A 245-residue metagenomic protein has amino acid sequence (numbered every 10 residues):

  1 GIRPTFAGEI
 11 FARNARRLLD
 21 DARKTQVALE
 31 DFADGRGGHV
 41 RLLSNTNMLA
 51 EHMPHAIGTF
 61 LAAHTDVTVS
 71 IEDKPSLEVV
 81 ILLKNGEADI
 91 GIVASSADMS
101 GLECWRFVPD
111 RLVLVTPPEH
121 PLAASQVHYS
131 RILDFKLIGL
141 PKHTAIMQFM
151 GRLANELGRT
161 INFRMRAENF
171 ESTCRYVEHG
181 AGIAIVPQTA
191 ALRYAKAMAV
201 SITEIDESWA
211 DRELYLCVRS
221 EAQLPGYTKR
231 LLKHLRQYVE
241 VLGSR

Functional and structural regions predicted by a protein language model:
R3-D31, Q237: Alpha-helical "hinge/linker" immediately C-terminal to small N-terminal DNA-binding modules
G37-S100, A167: Central regulatory/effector-binding core of bacterial HTH transcription factors
H52, S201-S244: A late-sequence structural motif
P75-A88, V93-A94, P141-T203: Hydrophobic hinge/microswitch elements
M99-R106, D110, S125, E171-E221: Beta-alpha-beta core module
G101-L137: Flexible hinge/capping segments at coil-to-helix
E119-H128, A145, W209-A210, E221-G226: Short helix-loop capping/hinge motifs at secondary-structure junctions, enriched in acidic/polar residues
L122, K136-L157, L224-H234, Y238-G243: Secondary-structure junction motif
